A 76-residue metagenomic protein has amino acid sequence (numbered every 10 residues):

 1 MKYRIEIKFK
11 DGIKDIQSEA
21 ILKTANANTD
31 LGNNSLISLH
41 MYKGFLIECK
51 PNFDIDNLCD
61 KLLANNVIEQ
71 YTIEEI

Functional and structural regions predicted by a protein language model:
M1-I76: Non-catalytic terminal accessory/regulatory regions of metabolic enzymes
